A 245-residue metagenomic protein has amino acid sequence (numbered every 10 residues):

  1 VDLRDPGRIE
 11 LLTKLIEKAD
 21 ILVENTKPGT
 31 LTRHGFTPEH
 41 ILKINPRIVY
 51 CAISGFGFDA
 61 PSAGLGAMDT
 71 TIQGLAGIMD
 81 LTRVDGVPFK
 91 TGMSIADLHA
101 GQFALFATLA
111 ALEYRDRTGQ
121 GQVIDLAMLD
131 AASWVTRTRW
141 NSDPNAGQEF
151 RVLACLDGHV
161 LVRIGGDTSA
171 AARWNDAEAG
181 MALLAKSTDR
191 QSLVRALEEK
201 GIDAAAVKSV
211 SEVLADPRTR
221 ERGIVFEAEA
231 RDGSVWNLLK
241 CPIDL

Functional and structural regions predicted by a protein language model:
V1-K43, K186: A structured beta-alpha segment of the ubiquitous adenosine-cofactor-binding alpha/beta core
D2, C51-A52, A127: Short beta-strand segments
D5, G29-T30, G55-F56, D167 (+1 more regions): Conserved beta-strand edge residues that scaffold enzyme active sites
K18-A19, P46-I48, E199-A204, T219: Alpha-to-beta junction loops
E24, A52, A206-V207: General beta-strand structural signal in soluble alpha/beta enzymes
T32-D80: Rossmann-fold NAD(P)-binding glycine/threonine-rich loop
D59, M68, Q73-A196, A204 (+2 more regions): Acidic, glycine-rich segments within the central catalytic cores of soluble metabolic enzymes that bind/position
N237-L245: C-terminal capping/gating helix-and-loop segments adjacent to ligand/active sites or protein-protein/ligand interfaces
